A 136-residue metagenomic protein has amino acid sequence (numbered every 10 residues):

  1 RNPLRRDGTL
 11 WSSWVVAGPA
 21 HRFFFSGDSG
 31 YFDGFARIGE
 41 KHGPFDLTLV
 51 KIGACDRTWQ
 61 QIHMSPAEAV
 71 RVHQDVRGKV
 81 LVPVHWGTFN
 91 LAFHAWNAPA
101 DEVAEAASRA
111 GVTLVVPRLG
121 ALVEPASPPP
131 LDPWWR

Functional and structural regions predicted by a protein language model:
R1-G43, R118-R136: Core dinuclear metal-dependent hydrolase active-site scaffold
R22, G30-L119: Cap/insert and terminal regions of metallo-dependent hydrolase folds
